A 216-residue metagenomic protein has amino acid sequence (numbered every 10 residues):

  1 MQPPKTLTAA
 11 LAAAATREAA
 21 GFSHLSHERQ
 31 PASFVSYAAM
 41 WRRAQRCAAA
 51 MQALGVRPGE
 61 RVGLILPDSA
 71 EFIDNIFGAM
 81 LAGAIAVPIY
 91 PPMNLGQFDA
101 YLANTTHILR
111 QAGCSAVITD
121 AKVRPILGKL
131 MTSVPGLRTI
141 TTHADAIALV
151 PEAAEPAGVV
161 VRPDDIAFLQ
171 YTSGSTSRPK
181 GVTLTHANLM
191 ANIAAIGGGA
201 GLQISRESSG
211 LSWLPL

Functional and structural regions predicted by a protein language model:
A10-S36, A167-L169, T176: AMP-dependent adenylate-forming
A20, T139, E152-Y171, S177-R178 (+4 more regions): Conserved pre-ATP/AMP-binding loop-to-beta segment of ANL
F22-D74, N94-A103, G158-V160, L184-A187: Conserved AMP-binding/adenylate-forming core of the ANL superfamily
R29, Q97-F98, L102-T106, A116-P163 (+2 more regions): ANL superfamily adenylate-forming
V62, A79, V117, I166 (+2 more regions): Conserved S/T- and glycine-rich ATP-binding loop of Class I adenylate-forming
L64, A200-L216: Conserved AMP-binding loop of ANL adenylate-forming enzymes
G83: Structured binding elements
Q111-S115: Active-site charged/polar residues at nucleotide-handling catalytic sites that mediate phosphoryl, nucleotidyl
